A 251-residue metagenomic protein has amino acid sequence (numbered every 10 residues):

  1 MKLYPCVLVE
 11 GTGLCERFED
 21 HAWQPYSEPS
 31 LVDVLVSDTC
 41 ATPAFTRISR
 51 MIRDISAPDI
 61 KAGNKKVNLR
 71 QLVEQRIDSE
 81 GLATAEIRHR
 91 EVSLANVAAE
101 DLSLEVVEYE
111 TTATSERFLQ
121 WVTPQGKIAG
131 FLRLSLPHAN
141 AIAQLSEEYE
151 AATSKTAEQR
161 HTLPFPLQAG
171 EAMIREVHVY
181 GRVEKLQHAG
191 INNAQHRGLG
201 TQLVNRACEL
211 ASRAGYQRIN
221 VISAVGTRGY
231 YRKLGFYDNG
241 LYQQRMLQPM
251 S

Functional and structural regions predicted by a protein language model:
M1, I48, I174, A224: Conserved, mostly hydrophobic/aromatic
K2-Y26, F45-Q71, V179-G190, A194: Flexible glycine/acidic-rich beta-alpha junction loops that bind and position SAM and/or redox cofactors in anaerobic
V7, I222-G229, K233-S251: Active-site/acyl-donor-binding loops of N-acyltransferases
H21-T39: Phosphate/diphosphate-binding loops
R88-V122: Surface beta-strand/loop "capping" patches
E108-R182: A conserved beta-strand-loop-helix scaffold within acyl/acetyltransferase catalytic domains
G190-A211: Conserved acetyl-CoA-binding loop-helix of GNAT-fold acetyltransferases
E209-S223: Conserved GNAT acetyl-CoA-binding A-motif
